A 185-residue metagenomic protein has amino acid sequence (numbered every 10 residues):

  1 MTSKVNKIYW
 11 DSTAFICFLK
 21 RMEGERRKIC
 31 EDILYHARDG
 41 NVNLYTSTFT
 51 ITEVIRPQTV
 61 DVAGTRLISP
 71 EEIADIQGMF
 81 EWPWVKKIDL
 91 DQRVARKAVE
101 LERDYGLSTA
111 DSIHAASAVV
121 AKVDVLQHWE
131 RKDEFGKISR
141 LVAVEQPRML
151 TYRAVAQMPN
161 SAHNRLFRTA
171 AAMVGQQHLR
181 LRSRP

Functional and structural regions predicted by a protein language model:
M1-K7, H36, A115-P185: Acidic, PIN/NYN-like endoribonuclease modules and their adjacent C-terminal/linker elements
K7-W10, K28-G64, W82, K86-L90: PIN/NYN-family metal-dependent endoribonuclease catalytic core
S12, T48, Q92, A110-A115: Conserved glycosyltransferase catalytic-site signature
F15-R27, F49-E72, E100: A short secondary-structure junction motif
H36-A37, M79, L101, L141: Hydrophobic helix-cap positions at the C-terminus of alpha-helices in RecA-like/P-loop ATPase nucleotide-binding cores
A74-M79, K86: Extended, non-globular alpha-helical segments
R96-E100, D104: Internal catalytic-core helix/loop-beta-alpha segment that presents or stabilizes conserved functional determinants
